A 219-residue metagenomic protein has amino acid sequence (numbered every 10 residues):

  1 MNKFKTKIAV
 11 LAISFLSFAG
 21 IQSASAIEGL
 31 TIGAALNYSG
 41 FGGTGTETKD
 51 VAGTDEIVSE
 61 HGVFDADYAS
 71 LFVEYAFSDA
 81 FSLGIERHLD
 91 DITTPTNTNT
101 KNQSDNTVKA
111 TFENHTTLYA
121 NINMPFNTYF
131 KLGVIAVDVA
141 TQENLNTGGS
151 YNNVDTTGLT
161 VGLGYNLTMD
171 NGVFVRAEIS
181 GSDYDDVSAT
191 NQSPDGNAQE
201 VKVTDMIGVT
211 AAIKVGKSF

Functional and structural regions predicted by a protein language model:
M1-G29, F219: Cleavable N-terminal export/targeting peptides
T6-I8, L132, A177: Hydrophobic alpha-helical segments, especially transmembrane helices and their immediate juxtamembrane helical caps
I27-G29, L36-G42, S70-T147, N152-L159 (+2 more regions): Gram-negative (and chloroplast) outer-membrane scaffold detector with strong preference for beta-barrel transmembrane
S39-Y68, Y151-T157: Surface-exposed strand-loop-strand hairpins of Gram-negative outer-membrane beta-barrel proteins
E47-E56, T98-N106, L145-G149, N191-A198: Disordered low-complexity repeat/linker domains
D55-I57, D90-P95, L159, L167-F219: Predominantly the C-terminal beta-signal and adjacent terminal strand-loop region of outer-membrane beta-barrel
I57-F64, D105-T111, G148-N153, A198-T204: Outer-membrane beta-barrel domain signature
